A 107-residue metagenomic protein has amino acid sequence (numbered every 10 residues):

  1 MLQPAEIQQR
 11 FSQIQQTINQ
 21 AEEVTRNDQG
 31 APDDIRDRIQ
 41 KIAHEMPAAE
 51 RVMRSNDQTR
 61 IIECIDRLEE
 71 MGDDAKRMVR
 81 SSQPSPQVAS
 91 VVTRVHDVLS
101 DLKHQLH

Functional and structural regions predicted by a protein language model:
M1-I35: Short terminal alpha-helical segments
L2, H44-V52, V98-L99, K103-L106: Short, flexible domain-boundary/linker segments around small modular repeats
L2, N56, S82: Residue-level signal for short amphipathic helical patches enriched in basic/charged and nearby hydrophobic residues
Q8-S12, D33-K41, I62-R67, P86-H96: Short, charged, amphipathic alpha-helical segments
Q15, N19, E69-M78: Extracellular/lumenal glycan-associated surfaces
E22-R67: Amphipathic alpha-helical interaction modules
D74-H107: Amphipathic alpha-helical binding modules
